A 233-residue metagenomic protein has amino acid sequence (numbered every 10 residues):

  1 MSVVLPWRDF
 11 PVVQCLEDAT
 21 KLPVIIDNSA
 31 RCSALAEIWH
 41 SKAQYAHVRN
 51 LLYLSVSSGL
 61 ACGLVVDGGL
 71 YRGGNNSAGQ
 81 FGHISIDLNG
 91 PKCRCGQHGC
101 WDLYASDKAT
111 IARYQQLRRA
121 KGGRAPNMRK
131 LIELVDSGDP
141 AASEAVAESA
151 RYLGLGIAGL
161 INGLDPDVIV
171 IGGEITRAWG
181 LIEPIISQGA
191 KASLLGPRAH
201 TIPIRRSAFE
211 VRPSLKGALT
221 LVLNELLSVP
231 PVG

Functional and structural regions predicted by a protein language model:
M1-W7, V168, G173: Short beta-strand-loop/turn "lid" adjacent to the catalytic site in phosphate-handling enzymes
Q14-L22, H40-H47, L88-G233: ATP-binding/phosphotransfer module of carbohydrate and carboxylate kinases, centering on a glycine-rich
T20-E37: Active-site neighborhood for divalent-cation/phosphate handling
S29, S57, A218: Active-site glycine-centered loops adjacent to acidic/histidine catalytic or metal-binding residues that shape
R31-L35, A61-C62, T176-W179, P213: Short, active-site-adjacent cap segments at secondary-structure transitions
K42-A105: Glycine-rich phosphate-binding loop of actin/hexokinase-like ATP-binding domains
